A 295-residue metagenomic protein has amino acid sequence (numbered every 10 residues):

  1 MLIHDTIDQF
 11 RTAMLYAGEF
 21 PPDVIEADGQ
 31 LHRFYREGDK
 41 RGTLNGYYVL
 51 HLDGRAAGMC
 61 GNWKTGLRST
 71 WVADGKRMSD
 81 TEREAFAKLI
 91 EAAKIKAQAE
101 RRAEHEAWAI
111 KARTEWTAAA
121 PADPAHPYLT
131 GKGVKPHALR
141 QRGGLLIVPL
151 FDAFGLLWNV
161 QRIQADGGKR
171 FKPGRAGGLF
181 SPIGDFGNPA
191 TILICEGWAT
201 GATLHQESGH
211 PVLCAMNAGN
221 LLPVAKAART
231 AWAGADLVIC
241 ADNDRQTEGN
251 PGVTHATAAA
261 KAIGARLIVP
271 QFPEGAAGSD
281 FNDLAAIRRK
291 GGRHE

Functional and structural regions predicted by a protein language model:
M1-P127, D244-R245, P251: Non-catalytic accessory segments of DNA primases and related replication-initiation nucleases
M1-T6, A190, A202, Q206-E295: TOPRIM fold recognition
L15, T130, K135, Q206 (+1 more regions): Short polybasic/polar patches that bind polyanions
E19-F20, V134, A265: Short aromatic/hydrophobic-glycine micro-motifs
V24, H137-L139, S181-D185: Short, exposed beta-strand/loop patches in secreted or surface proteins that constitute
Q30-H32, G144-I147, F272-D280: A short acidic, often aromatic-flanked loop/helix-cap motif at beta-alpha or helix-coil junctions that lines enzyme
E106, G144-A233: Phosphate-handling DNA/RNA-contact segment within nucleic-acid enzymes
H126-G143: Short, basic/aromatic recognition patches
